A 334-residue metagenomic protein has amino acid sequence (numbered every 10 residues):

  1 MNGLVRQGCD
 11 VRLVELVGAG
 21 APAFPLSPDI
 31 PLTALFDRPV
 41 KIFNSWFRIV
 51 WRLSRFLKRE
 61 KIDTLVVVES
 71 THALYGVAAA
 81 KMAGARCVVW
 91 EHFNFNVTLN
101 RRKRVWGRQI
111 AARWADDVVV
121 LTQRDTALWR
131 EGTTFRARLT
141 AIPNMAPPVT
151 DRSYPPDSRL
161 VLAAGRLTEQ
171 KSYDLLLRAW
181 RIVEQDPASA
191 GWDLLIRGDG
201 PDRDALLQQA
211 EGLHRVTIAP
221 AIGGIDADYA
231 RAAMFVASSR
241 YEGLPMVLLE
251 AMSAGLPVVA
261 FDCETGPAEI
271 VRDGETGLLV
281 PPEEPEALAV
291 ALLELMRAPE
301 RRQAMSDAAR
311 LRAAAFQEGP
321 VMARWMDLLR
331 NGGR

Functional and structural regions predicted by a protein language model:
N2-N44, G132, A141: N-terminal strand-loop element at the rim of the active site of nucleotide-sugar-dependent glycosyltransferases
N44-I49, R86, F93-W114, P148: Nucleotide-sugar donor phosphate/pyrophosphate-binding loop at the beta->alpha transition of glycosyltransferases
V67-A73, E91: Short His-centered aromatic/hydrophobic patch
R113-T150: Donor nucleotide-sugar binding/catalytic pocket of nucleotide-sugar-dependent glycosyltransferases
S153-K171, L177-R181: Conserved donor-binding/catalytic core segment of Leloir-type glycosyltransferases
A221, R240: Aromatic "clamp/platform" in nucleotide-sugar-dependent glycosyltransferases that forms part of the donor/acceptor
P257-F261: Short hydrophobic beta-strand element within catalytic cores of glycosyltransferases and related nucleotide-activated
R272-G274, L278-P285, E294-P299, A314: Conserved acidic donor-binding segment of nucleotide-sugar-dependent glycosyltransferases
